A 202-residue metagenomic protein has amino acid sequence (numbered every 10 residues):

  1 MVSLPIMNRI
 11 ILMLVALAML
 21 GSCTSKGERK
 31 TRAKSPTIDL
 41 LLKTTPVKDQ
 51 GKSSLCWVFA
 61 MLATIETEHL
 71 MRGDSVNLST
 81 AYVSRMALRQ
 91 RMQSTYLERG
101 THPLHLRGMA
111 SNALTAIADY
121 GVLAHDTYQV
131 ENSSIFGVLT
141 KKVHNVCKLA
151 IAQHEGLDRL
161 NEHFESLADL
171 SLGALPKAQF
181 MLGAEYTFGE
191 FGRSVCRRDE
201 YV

Functional and structural regions predicted by a protein language model:
M1-I10: Positively charged n-region of N-terminal signal peptides that target proteins for export
V2-S3, A16, K43: Generic secretory/membrane-interface signal
I10-A18: Sec-dependent N-terminal signal peptides
G21-S22: C-terminal motif of bacterial Sec signal peptides marking the signal peptidase cleavage site
S25: Short, conserved catalytic or interaction motifs in soluble domains
R29-V202: Catalytic-core signature of thiol
